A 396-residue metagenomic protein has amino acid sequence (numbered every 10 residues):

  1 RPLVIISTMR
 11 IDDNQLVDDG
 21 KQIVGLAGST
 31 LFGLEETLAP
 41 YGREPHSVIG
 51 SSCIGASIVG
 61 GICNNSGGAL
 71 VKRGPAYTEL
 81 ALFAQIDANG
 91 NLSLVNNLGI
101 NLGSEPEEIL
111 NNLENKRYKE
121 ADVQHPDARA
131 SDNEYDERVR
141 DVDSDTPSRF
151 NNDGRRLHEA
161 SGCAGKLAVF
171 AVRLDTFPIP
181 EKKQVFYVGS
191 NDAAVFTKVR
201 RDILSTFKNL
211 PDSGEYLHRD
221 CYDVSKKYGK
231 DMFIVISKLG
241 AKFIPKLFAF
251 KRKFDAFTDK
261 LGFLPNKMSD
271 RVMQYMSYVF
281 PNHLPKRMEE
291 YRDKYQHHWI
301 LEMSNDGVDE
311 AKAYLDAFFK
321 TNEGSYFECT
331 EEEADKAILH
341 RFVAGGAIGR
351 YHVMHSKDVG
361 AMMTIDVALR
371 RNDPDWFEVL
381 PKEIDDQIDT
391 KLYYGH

Functional and structural regions predicted by a protein language model:
R1-H396: Noncatalytic alpha-helical scaffold of FAD-dependent oxidoreductases
